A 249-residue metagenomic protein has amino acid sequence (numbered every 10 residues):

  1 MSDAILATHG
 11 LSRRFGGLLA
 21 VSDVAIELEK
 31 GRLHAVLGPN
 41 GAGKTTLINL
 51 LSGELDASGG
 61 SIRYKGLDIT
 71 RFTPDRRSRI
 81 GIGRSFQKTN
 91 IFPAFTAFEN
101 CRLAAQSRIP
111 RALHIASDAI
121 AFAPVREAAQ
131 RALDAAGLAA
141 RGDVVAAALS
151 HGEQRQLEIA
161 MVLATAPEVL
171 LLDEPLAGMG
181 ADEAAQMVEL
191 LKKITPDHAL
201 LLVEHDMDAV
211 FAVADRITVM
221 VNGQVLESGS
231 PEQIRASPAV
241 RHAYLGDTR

Functional and structural regions predicted by a protein language model:
S2-R249: Glycine-rich phosphate-binding loops of nucleotide-dependent enzymes
